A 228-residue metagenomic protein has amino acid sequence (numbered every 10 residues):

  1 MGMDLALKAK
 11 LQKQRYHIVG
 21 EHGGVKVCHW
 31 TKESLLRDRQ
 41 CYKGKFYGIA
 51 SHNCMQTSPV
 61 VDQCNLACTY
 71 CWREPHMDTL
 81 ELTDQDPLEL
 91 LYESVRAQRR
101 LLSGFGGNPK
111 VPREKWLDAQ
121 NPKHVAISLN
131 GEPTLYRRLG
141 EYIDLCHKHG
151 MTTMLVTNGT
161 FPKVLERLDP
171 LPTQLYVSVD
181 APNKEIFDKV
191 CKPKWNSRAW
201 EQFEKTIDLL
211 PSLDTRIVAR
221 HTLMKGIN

Functional and structural regions predicted by a protein language model:
M1-Y70, E74-R100: Flexible, acidic/Gly-rich N-terminal and inter-domain linker regions that tether and position cofactor-handling modules
E89-A119: Short Fe-S-cluster ligation motifs
N108-N228: Conserved AdoMet/S-adenosylmethionine-binding subsite of the radical SAM
